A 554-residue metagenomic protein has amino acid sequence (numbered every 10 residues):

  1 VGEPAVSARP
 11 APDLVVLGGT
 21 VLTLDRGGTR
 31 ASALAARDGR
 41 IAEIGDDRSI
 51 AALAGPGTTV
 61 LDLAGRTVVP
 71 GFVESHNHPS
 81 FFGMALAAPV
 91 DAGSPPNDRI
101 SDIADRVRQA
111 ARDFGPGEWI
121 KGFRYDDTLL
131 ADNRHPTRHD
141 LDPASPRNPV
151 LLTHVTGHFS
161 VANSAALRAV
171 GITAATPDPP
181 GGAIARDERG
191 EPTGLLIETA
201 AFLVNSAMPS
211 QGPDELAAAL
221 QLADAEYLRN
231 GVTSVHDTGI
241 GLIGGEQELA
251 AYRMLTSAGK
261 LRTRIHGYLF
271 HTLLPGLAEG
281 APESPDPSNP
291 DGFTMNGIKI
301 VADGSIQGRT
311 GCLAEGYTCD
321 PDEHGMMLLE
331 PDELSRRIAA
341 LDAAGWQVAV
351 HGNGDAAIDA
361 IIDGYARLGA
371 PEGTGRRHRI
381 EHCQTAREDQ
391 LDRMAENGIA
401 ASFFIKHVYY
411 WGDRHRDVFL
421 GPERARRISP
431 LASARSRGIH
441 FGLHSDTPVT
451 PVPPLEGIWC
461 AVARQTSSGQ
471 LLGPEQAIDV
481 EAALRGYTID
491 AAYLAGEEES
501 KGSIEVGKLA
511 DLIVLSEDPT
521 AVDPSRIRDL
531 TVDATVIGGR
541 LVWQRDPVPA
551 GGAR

Functional and structural regions predicted by a protein language model:
V1-R9: Bacterial Sec-dependent signal peptides at the C-terminal "C-region" and cleavage site
R9-L17, L22, R26-G280, I300 (+6 more regions): Divalent metal-binding segments
E43-I44, G122, L512-L515, Q544: A generic structural signal for residues embedded in beta-strands
H78, P290-T310, I399-Y409: Non-cysteine beta-strand/loop elements that form the S-adenosyl-L-methionine
L255-A258, E283-F293, A370-G373, M394-G398: Acidic (Asp/Glu)-rich catalytic clusters
A339-A349, N353-H378, H382, E388-D392 (+3 more regions): His/Asp/Glu-enriched, well-ordered alpha-helical/loop segment that forms or immediately abuts the divalent-metal
A534, G538-R540, R545-D546, G552: Beta-rich accessory regions
